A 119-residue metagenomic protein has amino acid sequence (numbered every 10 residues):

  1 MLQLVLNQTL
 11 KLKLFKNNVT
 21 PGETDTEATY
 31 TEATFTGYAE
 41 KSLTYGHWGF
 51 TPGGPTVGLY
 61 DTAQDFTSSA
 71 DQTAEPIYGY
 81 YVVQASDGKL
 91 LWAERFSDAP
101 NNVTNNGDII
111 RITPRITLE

Functional and structural regions predicted by a protein language model:
M1-Y78, Q84-E119: Small cysteine-rich, disulfide-bonded extracellular modules of the LU/uPAR three-finger superfamily and closely related
